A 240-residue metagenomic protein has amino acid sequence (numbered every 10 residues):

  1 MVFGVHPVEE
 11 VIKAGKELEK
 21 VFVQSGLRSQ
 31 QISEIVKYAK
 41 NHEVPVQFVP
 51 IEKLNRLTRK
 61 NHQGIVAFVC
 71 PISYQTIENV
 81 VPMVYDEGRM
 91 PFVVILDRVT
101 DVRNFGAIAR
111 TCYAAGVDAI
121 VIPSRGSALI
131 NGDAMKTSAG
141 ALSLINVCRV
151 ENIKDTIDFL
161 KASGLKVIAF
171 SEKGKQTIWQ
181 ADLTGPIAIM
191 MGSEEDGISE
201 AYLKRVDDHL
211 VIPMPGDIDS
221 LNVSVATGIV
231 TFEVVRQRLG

Functional and structural regions predicted by a protein language model:
M1-M83: N-terminal positively charged helical leader segments and presequences
E9, A14-G15, E19, A114 (+2 more regions): Structured adenosyl-cofactor binding patch, chiefly the S-adenosyl-L-methionine
E10-E17, P82-Q176: RNA substrate-binding interface of SAM-dependent RNA methyltransferases
F22, P45-V49, C148, S163 (+1 more regions): General small-molecule cofactor/ligand-binding pocket signal
G26-L27, I51-E52, R125-S127, E194-D196 (+1 more regions): Short, acidic/turn-prone active-site loops that include or flank metal/cofactor- and phosphate-binding residues
K40, I157-K161, V235: Surface-exposed amphipathic alpha-helices with a cationic face
Q47, A119-P123, V211: Short hydrophobic alpha-helical runs that function as membrane-insertion/retention elements
I168-N222: Active-site/ligand-binding-proximal alpha/beta "capping" segment
